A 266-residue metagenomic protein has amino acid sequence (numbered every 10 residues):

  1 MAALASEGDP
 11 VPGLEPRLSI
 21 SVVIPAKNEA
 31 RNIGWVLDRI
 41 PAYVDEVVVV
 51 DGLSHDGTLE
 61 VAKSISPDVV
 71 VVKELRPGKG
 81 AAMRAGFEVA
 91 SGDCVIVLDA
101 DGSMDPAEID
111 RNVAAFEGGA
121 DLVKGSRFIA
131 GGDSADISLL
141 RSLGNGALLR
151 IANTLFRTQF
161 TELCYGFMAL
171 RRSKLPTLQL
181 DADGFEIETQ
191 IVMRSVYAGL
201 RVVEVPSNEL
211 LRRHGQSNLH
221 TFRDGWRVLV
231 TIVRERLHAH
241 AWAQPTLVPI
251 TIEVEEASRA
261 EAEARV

Functional and structural regions predicted by a protein language model:
M1-D38: N-proximal low-complexity "stem/linker" segments adjacent to membrane-targeting elements
M1-P16, R150, L155-R157, L180-V266: Hydrophobic helical membrane-anchoring modules
S19-S21, E46, Q190: Cell-envelope/extracellular polymer assembly enzymes that use nucleotide-activated donors
I24, L37, D45-S54, V72-K73: Short beta-strand/loop segment that forms part of the nucleotide-sugar
R31-W35, D56-I65: Acidic helix N-cap motif at the loop->helix transition within catalytic regions of sugar-transfer enzymes
D45-V48, L59-V89: Conserved donor nucleotide-binding strand/loop of the catalytic core
D51-L59, G102: A conserved acidic beta->alpha catalytic loop
E74-V89, C94, A107-F185, R212-T231: Acceptor/aglycone-binding surface of glycosyltransferases and processive sugar-polymer synthases
